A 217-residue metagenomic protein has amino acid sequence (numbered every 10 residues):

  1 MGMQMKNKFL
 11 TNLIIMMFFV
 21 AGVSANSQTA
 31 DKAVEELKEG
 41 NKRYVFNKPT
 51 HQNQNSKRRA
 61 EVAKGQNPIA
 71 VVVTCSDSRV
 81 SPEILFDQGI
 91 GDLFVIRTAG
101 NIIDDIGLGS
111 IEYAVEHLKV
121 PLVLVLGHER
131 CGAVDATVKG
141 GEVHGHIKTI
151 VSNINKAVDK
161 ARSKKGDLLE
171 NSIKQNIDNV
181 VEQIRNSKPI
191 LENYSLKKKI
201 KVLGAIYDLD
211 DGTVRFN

Functional and structural regions predicted by a protein language model:
G2-L13: Bacterial N-terminal signal peptides that target proteins for export
N12-G22: Bacterial N-terminal signal peptides
A25-Q66, I90-G91, G100-G109, Y113-L118 (+1 more regions): Divalent-metal-activated hydrolytic enzyme cores
A63-D77: N-terminal low-complexity or amphipathic/hydrophobic leaders
T74-R79, A99-I102, H128: Short glycine-enriched loops at secondary-structure junctions
E83: Portal/gating segments that form or line small-molecule/metal binding sites
D87-V95: Short helix-loop-beta junction
V125: Conserved functional hotspot residues or short segments at active or partner-binding sites across diverse domains
